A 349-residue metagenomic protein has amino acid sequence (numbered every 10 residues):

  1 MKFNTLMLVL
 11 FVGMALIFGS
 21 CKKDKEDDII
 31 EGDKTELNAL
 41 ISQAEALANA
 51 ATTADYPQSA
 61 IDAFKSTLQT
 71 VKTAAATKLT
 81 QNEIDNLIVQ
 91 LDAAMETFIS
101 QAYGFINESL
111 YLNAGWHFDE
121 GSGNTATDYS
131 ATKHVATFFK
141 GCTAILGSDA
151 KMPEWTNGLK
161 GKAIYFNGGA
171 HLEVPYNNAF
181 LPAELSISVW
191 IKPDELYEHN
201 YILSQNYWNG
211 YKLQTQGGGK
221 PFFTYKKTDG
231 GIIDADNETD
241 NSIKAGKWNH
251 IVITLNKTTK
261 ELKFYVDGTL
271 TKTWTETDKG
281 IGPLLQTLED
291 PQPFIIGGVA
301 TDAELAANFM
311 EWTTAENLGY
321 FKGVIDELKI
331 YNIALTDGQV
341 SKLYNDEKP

Functional and structural regions predicted by a protein language model:
M1-A46, M95-E108, D346-P349: Bacterial Sec-dependent N-terminal signal peptides
V89-Q90, Y103-E108, T313, V324-P349: Extended recognition patches within non-cytosolic domains
I99-Y165, L285, D290, S341-P349: Extracytoplasmic low-complexity segments
I106, A163-E184, A235-N241: Short surface loop/edge beta-strand patches of beta-sandwich-type extracellular domains that form ligand-contact sites
P182, I187, P193, N200-K227 (+1 more regions): Glycan-recognition/cleft segments
I187-V189, G246-L255, F264: Short tryptophan-centered beta-strand motifs in secreted/extracellular beta-sheet-rich domains of glycan-recognition
Y225-H250: Short, aromatic/His-centered strand-loop micro-motif at the edge of beta-sheets
T275-G323: Flexible glycan-contacting loops in extracellular carbohydrate-active proteins
